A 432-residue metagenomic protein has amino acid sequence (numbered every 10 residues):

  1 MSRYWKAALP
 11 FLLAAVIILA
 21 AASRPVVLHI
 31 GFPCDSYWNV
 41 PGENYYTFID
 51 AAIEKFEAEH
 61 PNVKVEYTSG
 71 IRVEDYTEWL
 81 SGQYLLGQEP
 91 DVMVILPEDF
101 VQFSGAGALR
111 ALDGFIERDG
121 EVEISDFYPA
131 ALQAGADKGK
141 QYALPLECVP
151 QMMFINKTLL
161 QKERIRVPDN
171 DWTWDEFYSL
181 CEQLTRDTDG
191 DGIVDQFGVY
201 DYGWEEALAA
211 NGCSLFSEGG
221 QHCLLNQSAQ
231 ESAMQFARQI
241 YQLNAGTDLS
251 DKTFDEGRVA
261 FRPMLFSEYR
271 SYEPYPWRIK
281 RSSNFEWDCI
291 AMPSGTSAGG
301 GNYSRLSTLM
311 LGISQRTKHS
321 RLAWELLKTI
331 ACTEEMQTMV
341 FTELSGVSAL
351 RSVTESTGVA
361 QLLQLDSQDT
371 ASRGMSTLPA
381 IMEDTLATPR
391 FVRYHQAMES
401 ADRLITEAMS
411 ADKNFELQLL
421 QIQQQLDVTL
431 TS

Functional and structural regions predicted by a protein language model:
M1-Q102, A106, D412, E416-S432: Conserved N-terminal structural module of periplasmic/extracytoplasmic solute-binding proteins
F32, Q242, I279-R351, L386: Extracytoplasmic/periplasmic substrate-recognition and gating elements
D91-V94, A260-L265, R270-Y272: Paired acidic/hydrophobic, glycine-rich loop segments that form the ligand-binding mouth/hinge of periplasmic-binding
P97-M152, N284-A291: Hinge/lid segment of periplasmic solute-binding proteins
D113-F127, N170, D189, F197 (+4 more regions): Short, solvent-exposed loop/beta-turn-alpha elements that line the ligand-binding surface or hinge of extracytoplasmic
D137-L146, Q151, D175-C223, F261: Extracytoplasmic/periplasmic solute-binding protein
L180-C181, G219-L249, M292-G295: Glycine-centered hinge/linker elements that transmit conformational signals in sensory and ligand-binding systems
F341-R403, E407: Long, aromatic- and glycine/proline-rich binding clefts that accommodate carbohydrate-like moieties
